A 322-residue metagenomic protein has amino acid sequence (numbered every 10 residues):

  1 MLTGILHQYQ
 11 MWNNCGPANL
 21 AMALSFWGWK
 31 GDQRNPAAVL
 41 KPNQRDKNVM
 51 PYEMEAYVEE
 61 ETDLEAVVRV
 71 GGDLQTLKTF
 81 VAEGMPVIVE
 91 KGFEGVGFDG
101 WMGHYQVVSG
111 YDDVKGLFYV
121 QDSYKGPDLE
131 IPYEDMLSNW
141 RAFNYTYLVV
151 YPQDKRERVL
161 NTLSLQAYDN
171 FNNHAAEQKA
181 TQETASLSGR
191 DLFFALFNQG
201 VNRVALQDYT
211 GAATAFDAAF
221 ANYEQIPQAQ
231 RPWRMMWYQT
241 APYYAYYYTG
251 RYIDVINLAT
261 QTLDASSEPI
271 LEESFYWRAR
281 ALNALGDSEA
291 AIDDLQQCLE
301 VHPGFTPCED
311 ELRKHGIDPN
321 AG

Functional and structural regions predicted by a protein language model:
M1-Q44: Active-site nucleophile-adjacent alpha helix/oxyanion-hole segment immediately C-terminal to the catalytic cysteine
L6, N35-V159: Conserved active-site-adjacent core of cysteine acyl-enzyme catalytic domains
L20, L24-W29, K41-R45, E59-V67 (+8 more regions): Sec-exported extracytoplasmic/periplasmic mature domains
D113-A212, F216-N222: Noncatalytic regulatory segments and standalone regulatory/sensor domains
S186, F193, R234-M236, E272 (+1 more regions): Start-of-helix signal in alpha-solenoid helical-repeat scaffolds, especially tetratricopeptide repeats
V201-A212, D217-R280: Alpha-helical adaptor scaffolds
A205, Y248, A284, K314-D318: Register position in tetratricopeptide repeats
A290-G322: Terminal, low-structured helical/coil segments at or just beyond the last alpha-helical repeat
